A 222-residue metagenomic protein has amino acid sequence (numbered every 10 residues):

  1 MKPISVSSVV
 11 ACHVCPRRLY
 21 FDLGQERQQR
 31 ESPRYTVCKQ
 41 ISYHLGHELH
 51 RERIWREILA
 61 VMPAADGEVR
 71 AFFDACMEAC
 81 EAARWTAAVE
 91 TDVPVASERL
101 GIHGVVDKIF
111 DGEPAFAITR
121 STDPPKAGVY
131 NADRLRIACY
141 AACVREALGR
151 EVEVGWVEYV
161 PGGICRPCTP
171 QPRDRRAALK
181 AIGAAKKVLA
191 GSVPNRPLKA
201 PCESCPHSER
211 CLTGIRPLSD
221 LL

Functional and structural regions predicted by a protein language model:
M1-P114, L222: Metal-dependent nuclease catalytic cores that hydrolyze phosphodiester bonds in DNA/RNA, characterized by
M1-V14, V129-A132, V193-A200: Structural motif
A88-G101, A127, C143-L222: Metal-dependent nuclease catalytic regions and adjoining charged, substrate-binding loops involved in nucleic-acid end
F116-R120, W156-E158: Glycine- and acidic-rich phosphate- and metal-coordinating loops
T119-V129: Short beta-strand-loop-alpha-helix junction that forms the active-site gateway of nucleic-acid-processing nucleases
Y130-L135, P172: Short, conserved loop/turn and helix-capping segments at secondary-structure boundaries that abut family-defining
L135-C143: Short amphipathic alpha-helical face segments that pack within enzyme cores and frequently flank/anchor catalytic
